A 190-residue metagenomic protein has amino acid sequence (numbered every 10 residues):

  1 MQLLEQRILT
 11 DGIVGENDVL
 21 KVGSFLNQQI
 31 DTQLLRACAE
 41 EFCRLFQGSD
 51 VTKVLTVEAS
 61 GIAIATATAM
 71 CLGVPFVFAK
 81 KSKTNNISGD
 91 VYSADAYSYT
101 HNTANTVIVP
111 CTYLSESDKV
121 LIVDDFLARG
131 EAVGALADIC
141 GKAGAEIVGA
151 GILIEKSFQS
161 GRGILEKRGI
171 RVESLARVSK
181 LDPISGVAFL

Functional and structural regions predicted by a protein language model:
M1-V51: Active-site-facing substrate-recognition patch
Q2, Q6, D18, A137-L190: PRPP-dependent phosphoribosyltransferase catalytic core
V51-E58: Short glycine-rich phosphate-binding loop at a beta-alpha junction
T52, D118, V148: Conserved acidic residues
A63-L72: Short Gly/Thr/Asp-enriched flexible loops that form oxyanion-binding sites at enzyme active sites
V74-V120, G186-F189: Short, glycine/charge-rich flexible loops or terminal/linker lids adjacent to PRPP-binding catalytic cores
D124-K142: Active-site/ligand-binding-proximal alpha/beta "capping" segment
